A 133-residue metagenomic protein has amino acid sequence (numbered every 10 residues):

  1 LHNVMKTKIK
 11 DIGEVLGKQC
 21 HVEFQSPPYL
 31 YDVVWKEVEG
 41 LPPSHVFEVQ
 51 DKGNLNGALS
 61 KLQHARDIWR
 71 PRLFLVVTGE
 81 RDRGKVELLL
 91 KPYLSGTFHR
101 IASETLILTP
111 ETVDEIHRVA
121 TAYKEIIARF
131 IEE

Functional and structural regions predicted by a protein language model:
L1-L30, K36-E39: Acidic-basic catalytic patches of nuclease active cores, encompassing PD-(D/E)XK and other metal-cofactor nuclease
V4, P28, P42-S44, G53-S60: Short, well-structured alpha-helical interface segments that form or flank functional binding sites
I12, K36, K61-A65, P92: A generic secondary-structure signal
P27, E80-E133: Domain-level recognition of nuclease-like catalytic cores that cleave nucleotide substrates
Y31-D32, A58-L59, G84-L88: A short acidic (Asp/Glu
V34-V46, R66: Active-site beta-strand-loop-beta-strand hairpin of nuclease catalytic cores that positions key catalytic residues
E48-R81: Catalytic core segments in nucleotide and nucleic-acid processing enzymes
